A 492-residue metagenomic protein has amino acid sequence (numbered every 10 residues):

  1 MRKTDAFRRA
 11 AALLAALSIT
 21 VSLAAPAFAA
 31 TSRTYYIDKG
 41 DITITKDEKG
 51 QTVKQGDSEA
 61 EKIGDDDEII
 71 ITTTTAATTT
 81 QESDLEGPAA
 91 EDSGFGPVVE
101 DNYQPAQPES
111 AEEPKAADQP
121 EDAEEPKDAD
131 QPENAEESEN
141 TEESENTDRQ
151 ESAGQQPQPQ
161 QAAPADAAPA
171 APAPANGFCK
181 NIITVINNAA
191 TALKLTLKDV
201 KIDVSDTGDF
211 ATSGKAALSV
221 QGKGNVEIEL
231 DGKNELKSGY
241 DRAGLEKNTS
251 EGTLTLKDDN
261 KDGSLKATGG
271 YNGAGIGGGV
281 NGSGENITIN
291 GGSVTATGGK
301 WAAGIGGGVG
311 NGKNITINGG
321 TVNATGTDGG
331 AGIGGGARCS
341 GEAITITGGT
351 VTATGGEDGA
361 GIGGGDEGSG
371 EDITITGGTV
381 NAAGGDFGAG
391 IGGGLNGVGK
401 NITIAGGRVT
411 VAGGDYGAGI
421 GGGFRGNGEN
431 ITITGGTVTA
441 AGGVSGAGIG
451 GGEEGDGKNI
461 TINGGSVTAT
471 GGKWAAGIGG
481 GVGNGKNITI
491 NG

Functional and structural regions predicted by a protein language model:
A6-G492: A composition-driven surface/loop motif
